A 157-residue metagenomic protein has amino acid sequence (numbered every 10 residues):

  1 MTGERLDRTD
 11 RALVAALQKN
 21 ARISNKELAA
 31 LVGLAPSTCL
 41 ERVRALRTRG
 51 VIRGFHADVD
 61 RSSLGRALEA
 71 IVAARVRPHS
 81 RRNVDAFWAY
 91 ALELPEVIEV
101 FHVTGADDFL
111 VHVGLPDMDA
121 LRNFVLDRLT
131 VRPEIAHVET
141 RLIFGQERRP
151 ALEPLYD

Functional and structural regions predicted by a protein language model:
M1-D157: A compositional/biophysical signature of low hydrophobicity enriched in polar/charged and small residues
